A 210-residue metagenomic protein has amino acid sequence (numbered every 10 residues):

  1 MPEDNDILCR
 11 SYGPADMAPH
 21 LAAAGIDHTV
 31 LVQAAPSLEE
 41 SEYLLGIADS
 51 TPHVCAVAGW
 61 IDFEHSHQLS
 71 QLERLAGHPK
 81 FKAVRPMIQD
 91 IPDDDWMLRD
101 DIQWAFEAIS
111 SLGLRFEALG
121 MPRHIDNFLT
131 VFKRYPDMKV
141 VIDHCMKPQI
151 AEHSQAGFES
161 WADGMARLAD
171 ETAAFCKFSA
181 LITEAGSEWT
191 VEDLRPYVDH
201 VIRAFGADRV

Functional and structural regions predicted by a protein language model:
M1-L112, F132, E159, L168 (+1 more regions): Mid-domain alpha/beta scaffold segments of enzyme catalytic cores
W96-V210: Catalytic pocket-lining loop regions of alpha/beta-barrel enzymes, especially the amidohydrolase/enolase/GH5 lineages
